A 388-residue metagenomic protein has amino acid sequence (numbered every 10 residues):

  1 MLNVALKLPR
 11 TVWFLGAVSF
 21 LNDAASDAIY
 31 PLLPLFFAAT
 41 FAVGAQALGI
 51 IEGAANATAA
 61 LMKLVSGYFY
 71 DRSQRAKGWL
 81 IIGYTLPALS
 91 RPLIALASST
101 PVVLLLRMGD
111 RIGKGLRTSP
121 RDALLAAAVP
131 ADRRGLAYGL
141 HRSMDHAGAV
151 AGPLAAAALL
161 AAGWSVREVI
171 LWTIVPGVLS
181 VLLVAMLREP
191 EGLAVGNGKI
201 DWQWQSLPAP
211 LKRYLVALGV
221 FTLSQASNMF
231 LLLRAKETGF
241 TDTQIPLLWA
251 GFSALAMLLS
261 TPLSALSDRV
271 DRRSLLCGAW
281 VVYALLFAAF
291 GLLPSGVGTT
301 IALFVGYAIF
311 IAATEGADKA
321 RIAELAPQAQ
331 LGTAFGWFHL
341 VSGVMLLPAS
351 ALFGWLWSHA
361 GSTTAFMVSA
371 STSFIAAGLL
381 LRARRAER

Functional and structural regions predicted by a protein language model:
A5-N56, R213-L248: Helix-loop boundary and gating motifs at the non-cytosolic
L35-T40, A151-I170, P348-S362: Transmembrane alpha-helix termini and helix-breaking/packing motifs in multi-pass membrane transporters
M62-R75, L259-R272, W357-S358: Helix-to-loop junctions at the C-terminal end of transmembrane segments in multipass secondary transporters
G78-P92, I174, S274-A289, A370: Structural signature of the two symmetry-related core transmembrane helices
L106-A147: Cytoplasmic helix-loop-helix junction between adjacent transmembrane helices in 12-TM secondary transporters
E168-A185, T364-R382: Symmetry-related core transmembrane helices of the 12-TM Major Facilitator Superfamily/SLC fold
P176, V184-G198, L381-R388: Helix-loop junctions on the cytosolic side of multi-pass membrane transporters, especially the intracellular loop
R272-D318: C-terminal transmembrane helical hairpin of 12-TM major facilitator-type secondary transporters
